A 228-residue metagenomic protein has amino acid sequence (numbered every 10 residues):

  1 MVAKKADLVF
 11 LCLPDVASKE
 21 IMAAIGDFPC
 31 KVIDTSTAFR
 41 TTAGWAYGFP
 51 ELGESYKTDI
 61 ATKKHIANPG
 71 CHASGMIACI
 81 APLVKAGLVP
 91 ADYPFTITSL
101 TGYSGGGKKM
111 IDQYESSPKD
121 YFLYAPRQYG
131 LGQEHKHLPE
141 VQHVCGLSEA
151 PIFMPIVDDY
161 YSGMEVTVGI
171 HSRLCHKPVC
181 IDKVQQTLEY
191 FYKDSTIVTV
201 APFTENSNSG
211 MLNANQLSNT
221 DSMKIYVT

Functional and structural regions predicted by a protein language model:
M1, Y93-P94, T98-S99, Y103-T228: C-terminal substrate-binding/catalytic lobe of Rossmann-fold NAD(P)-dependent oxidoreductases
M1-Y129, T228: N-terminal Rossmann-like NAD(P) cofactor-binding subdomain of oxidoreductases, focused on the glycine-rich
